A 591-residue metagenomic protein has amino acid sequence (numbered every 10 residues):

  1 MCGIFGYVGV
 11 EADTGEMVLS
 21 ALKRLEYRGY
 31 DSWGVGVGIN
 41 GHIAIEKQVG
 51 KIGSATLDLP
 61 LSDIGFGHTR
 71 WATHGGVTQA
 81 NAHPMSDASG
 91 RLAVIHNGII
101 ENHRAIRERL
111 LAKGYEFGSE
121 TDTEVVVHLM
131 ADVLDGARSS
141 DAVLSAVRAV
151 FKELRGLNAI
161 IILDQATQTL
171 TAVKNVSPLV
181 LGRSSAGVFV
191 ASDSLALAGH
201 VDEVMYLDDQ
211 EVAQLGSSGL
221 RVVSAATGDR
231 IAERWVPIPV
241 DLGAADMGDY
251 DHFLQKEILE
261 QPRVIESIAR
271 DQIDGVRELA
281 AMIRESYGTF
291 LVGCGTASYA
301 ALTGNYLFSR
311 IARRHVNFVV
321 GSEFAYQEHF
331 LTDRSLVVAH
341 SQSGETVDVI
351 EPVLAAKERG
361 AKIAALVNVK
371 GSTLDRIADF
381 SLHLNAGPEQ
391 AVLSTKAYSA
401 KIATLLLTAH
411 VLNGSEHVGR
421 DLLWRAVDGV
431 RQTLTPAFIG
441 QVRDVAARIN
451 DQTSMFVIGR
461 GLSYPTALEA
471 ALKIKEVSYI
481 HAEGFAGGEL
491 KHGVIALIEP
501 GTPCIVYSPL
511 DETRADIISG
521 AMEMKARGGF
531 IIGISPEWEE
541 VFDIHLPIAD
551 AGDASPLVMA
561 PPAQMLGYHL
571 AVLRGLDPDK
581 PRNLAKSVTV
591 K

Functional and structural regions predicted by a protein language model:
M1-M247, D251-H252, L259-S267, D271 (+6 more regions): Conserved short alpha-helical segments that host acidic/polar catalytic motifs at enzyme active sites
E11-T14, D132-S139, Q168-T169, H410-G419 (+2 more regions): Short helix-capping/linker segments at secondary-structure and domain boundaries
D63, H68-A80, E266-A281, N305-H340 (+2 more regions): Glycine-rich oxoanion-binding loops at beta->alpha junctions
P84, T171, V204-M205, V212 (+9 more regions): Replace "in large, NTP-powered and nucleic-acid-processing enzymes" with "in large, NTP-powered factors and other
L157-G187, N450-E476, D511-T513, I518: Acidic/histidine-rich
Q261-F290, F380-P503, R574-K591: Active-site phosphate/pyrophosphate-binding segments
A281-R431, R460, Y507-D553, L566: Glycine-rich phosphate-binding loops that contact phosphosugars or nucleotide phosphates
P547-V572, L576-P578: Internal helix-turn-beta structural module
